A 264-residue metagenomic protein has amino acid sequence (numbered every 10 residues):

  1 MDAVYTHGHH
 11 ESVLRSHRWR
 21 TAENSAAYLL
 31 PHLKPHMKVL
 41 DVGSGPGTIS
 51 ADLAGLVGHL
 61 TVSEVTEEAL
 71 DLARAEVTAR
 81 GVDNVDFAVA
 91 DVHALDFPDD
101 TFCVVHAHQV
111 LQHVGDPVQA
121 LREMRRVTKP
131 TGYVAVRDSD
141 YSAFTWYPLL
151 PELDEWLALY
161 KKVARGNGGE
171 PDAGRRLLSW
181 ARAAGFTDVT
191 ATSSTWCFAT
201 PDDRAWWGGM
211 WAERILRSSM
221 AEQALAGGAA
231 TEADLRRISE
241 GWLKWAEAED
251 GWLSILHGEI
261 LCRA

Functional and structural regions predicted by a protein language model:
A3-R20: Class I SAM-dependent methyltransferase Rossmann-like catalytic core, especially the SAM/SAH-binding loop
Y5, E11, T190-L253: C-terminal helical/coil "lid" or tail adjacent to the Rossmann-like core of SAM-dependent
R18-M37: Conserved alpha-helix/loop element of class I SAM-dependent methyltransferases that forms part of the SAM/SAH-binding
K38-L40, P46-A94: Class I SAM-dependent methyltransferase SAM/SAH-binding core
H93-V104: A short acidic, Gly/Pro-enriched loop at the edge of an enzyme's catalytic core that lines a small-molecule cofactor
C103-D116: A short SAM/SAH-binding and catalytic strip from SAM-dependent methyltransferases
V118-Y133: A short glycine-rich, Lys/Arg-flanked "PGG" loop and its adjoining helix->strand segment in the class I
A135-R204: Conserved catalytic/acceptor-binding region of the Class I
